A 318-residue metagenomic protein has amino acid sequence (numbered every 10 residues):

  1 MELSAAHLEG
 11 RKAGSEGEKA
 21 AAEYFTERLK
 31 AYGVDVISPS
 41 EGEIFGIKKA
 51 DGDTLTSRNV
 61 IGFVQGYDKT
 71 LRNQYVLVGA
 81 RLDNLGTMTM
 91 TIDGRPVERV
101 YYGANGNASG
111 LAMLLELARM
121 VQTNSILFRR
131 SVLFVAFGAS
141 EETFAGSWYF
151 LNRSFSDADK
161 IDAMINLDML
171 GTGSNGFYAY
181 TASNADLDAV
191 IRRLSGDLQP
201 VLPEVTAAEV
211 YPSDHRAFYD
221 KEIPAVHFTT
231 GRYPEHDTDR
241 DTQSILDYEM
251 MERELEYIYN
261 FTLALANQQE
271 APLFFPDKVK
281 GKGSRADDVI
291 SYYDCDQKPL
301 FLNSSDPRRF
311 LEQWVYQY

Functional and structural regions predicted by a protein language model:
M1-A20, Y32-I37, I44, A163 (+3 more regions): N-terminal capping segment at the start of a domain
E2, E16-A31, S109-E116, M120 (+9 more regions): Extracytoplasmic/secreted proteins, especially bacterial periplasmic and envelope-associated proteins
E2-S4, S38, N59-F63, Y75-G79 (+7 more regions): Structural recognition of the beta-strand scaffold that forms the well-ordered cores of secreted hydrolase catalytic
A6-E16, G46-D51, P96-N107, A136-F137 (+3 more regions): Second-shell loop/turn segments in exported
R11-Q65: A non-catalytic alpha/beta surface segment that caps or lines the substrate-entry region of metallo-dependent hydrolase
G62, L71, V78-N84, M88-T143 (+1 more regions): Alpha-helical metal-binding/catalytic segments enriched in His/Glu/Asp
F137-P234, D247: Metal-dependent peptidase/peptidase-like ectodomains
P234-I290, C295: His/Asp/Glu-rich mid-to-C-terminal helical/loop segments that flank catalytic regions of hydrolases
